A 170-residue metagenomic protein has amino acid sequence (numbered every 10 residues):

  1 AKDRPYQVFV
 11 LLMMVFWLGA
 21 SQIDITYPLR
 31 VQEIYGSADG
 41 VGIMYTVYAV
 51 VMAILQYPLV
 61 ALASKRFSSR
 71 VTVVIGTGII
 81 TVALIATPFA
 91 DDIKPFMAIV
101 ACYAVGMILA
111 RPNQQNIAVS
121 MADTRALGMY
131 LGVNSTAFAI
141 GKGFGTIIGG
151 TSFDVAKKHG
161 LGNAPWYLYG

Functional and structural regions predicted by a protein language model:
A1-V10: Juxtamembrane intracellular "pre-TM" segments in multi-pass secondary transporters
I25-V41: Short amphipathic helix-loop junctions that connect adjacent transmembrane helices in Major Facilitator Superfamily/SLC
I54-S68, F153-D154: Helix-to-loop junctions at the C-terminal end of transmembrane segments in multipass secondary transporters
V71-A86: Structural signature of the two symmetry-related core transmembrane helices
P88-V100: Helix-loop junctions at membrane interfaces in 12-TM secondary transporters
L109-D123: Intracellular juxtamembrane helix-capping segments at the cytosolic ends of symmetry-related transmembrane helices
R125-K157: A late C-terminal transmembrane helix in Major Facilitator Superfamily
T151-G170: A membrane-interface helix-boundary motif in multi-pass transporters
